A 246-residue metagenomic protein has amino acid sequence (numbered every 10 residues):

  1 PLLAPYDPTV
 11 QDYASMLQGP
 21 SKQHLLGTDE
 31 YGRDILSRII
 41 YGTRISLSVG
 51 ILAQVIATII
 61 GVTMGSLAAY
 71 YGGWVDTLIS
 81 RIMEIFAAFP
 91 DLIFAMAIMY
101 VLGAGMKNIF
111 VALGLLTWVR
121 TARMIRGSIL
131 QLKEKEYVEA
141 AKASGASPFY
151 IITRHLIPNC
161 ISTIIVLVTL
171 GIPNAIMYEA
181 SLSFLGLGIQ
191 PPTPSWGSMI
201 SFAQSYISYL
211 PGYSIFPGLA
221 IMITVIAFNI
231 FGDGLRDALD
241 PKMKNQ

Functional and structural regions predicted by a protein language model:
P1-D7, A69-G73, M99-A104, L116 (+4 more regions): Short helix-capping/hinge motifs at transmembrane helix termini and TM-loop junctions
P1-V62, S66-L67, G73, L92 (+4 more regions): Gly/Trp-centered helix-boundary motif
L25, I59, A69-L132, T163-I165: Generic hydrophobic transmembrane alpha-helix motif, especially the helices
R33-S48, L52, G72-S80, L130 (+2 more regions): Amphipathic cytosolic juxtamembrane alpha-helices at the membrane-cytosol interface of multi-pass membrane transporters
I45-V49, M64, D76-S80, K107-V111 (+5 more regions): Short alpha-helical transmembrane interface motifs in multi-pass membrane proteins
M64, A68, F86, L115 (+7 more regions): Hydrophobic residues within membrane-embedded alpha-helical segments of Major Facilitator Superfamily
S66, M96-Y100, I109, L113 (+3 more regions): Transmembrane alpha-helix boundary and packing residues in multipass membrane permease domains and related
I98-G103, L113, S128-I129, M177-A220 (+1 more regions): Glycine-rich helix-loop "coupling/hinge" segments at transmembrane-helix boundaries in multipass transporters
